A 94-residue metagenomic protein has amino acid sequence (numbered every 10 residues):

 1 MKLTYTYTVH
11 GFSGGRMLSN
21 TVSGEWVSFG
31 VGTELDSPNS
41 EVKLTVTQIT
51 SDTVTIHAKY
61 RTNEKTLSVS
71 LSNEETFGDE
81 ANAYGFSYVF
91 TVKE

Functional and structural regions predicted by a protein language model:
M1-E94: Surface-exposed, beta-sheet-biased, low-hydrophobicity segments with strongly acidic/polar composition
